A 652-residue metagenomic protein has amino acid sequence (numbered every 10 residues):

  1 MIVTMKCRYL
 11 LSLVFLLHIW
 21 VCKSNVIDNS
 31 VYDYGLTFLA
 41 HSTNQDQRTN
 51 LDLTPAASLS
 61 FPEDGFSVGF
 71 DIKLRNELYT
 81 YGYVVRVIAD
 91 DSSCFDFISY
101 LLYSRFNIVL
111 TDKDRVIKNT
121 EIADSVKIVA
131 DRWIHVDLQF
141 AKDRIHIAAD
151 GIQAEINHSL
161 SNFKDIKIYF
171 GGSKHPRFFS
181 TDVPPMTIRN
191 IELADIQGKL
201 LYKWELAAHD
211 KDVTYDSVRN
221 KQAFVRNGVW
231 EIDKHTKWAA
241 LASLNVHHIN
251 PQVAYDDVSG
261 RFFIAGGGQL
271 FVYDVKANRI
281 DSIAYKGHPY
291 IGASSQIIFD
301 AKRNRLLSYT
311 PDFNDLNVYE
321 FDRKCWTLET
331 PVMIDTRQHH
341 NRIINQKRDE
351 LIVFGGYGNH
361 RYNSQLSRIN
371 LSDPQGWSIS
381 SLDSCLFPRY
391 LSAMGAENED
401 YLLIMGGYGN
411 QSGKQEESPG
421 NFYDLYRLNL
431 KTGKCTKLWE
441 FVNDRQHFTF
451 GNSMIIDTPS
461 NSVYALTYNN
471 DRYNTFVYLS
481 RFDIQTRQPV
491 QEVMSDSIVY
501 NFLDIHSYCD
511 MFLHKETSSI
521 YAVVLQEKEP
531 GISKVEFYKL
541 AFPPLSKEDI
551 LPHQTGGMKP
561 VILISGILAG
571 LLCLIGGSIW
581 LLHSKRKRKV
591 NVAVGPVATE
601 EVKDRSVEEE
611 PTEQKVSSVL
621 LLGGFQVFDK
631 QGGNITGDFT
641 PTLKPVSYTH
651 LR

Functional and structural regions predicted by a protein language model:
K23-D52, F97, R105, Q197-L241: Extracytoplasmic low-complexity segments
P55-E77, Y81-Y83, F95-I98, I191: A carbohydrate-recognition surface predominantly in extracellular/luminal proteins
V85-T111: Glycan-recognition/cleft segments
K113-I134: Short, aromatic/His-centered strand-loop micro-motif at the edge of beta-sheets
I156-T187: Flexible glycan-contacting loops in extracellular carbohydrate-active proteins
S364-S372, G420-T432, V477-R487, K534-S546: Beta-propeller blade signature
A569-F639: Short boundary/linker motifs that mark transitions into or out of structured domains
T649-H650: Conserved small/polar residues in nucleotide/adenosyl-binding loops
